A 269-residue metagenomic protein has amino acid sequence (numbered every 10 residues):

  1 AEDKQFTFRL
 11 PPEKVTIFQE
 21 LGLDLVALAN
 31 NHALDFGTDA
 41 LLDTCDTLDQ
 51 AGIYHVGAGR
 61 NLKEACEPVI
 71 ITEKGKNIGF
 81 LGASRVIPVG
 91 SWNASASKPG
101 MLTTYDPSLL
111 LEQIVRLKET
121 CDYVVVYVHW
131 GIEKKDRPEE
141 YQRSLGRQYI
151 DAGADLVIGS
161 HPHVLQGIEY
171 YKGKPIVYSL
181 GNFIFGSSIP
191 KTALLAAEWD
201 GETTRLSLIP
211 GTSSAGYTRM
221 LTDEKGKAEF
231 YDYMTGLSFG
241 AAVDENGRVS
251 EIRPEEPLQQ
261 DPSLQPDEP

Functional and structural regions predicted by a protein language model:
A1-P269: Acidic, metal/ion-coordinating pockets
